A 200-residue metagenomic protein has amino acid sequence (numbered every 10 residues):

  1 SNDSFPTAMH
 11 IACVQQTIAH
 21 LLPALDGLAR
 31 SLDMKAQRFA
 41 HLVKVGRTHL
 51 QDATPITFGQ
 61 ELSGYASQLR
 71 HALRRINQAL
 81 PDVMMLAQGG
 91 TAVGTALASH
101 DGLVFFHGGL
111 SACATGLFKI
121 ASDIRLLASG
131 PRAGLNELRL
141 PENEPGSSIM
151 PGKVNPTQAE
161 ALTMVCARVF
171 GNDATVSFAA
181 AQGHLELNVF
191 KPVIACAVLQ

Functional and structural regions predicted by a protein language model:
S1-Q200: Conserved, well-structured ligand/cofactor-binding cores
